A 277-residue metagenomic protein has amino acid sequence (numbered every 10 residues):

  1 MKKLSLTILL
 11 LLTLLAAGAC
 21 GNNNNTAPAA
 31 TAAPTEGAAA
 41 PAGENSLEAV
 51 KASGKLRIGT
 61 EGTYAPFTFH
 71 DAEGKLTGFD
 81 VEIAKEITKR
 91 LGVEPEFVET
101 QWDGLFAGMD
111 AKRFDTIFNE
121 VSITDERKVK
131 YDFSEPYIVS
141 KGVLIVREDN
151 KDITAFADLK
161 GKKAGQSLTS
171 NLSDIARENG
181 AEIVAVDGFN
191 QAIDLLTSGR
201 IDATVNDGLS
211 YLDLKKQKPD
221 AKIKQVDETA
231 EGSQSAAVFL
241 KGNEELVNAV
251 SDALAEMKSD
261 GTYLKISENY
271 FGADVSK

Functional and structural regions predicted by a protein language model:
A16-A32, E36-A38: Bacterial lipoprotein signal-peptidase II cleavage site
G21-N23, V81-R90, S170, Q234-A273: Extended ligand-binding regions for polar small-molecule ligands
G37-F118: Extracytoplasmic small-molecule ligand-binding "clamshell" domains of the periplasmic binding protein/Venus flytrap
L56-T60, F156-L168: Short loop->beta-strand "edge-of-pocket" segments that line small-molecule binding or catalytic clefts across diverse
D71, A84-V93, S167-D187, K215-P219: Ligand-binding cleft/hinge of the Venus flytrap
K85, K89, E94-D158: Acidic, polar ligand-binding/catalytic clefts
F97-A107, K151, L168-N171, V184-S198 (+1 more regions): Short helix-initiation/N-cap motifs at beta->coil->alpha
V139-V146, G208, L212-A255, A273-K277: Periplasmic-binding protein-like
